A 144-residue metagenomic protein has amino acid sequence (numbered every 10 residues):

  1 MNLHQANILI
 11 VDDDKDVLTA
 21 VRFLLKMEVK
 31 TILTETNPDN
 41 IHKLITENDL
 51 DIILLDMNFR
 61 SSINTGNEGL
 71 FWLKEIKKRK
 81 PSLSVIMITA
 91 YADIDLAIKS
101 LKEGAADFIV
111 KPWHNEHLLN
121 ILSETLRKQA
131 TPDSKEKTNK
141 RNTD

Functional and structural regions predicted by a protein language model:
M1-L9, K15, D39, R141: Non-catalytic signal-transmission and effector/linker regions of two-component phosphorelay proteins
K15-T34: Two-component/phosphorelay signaling modules centered on CheY-like receiver
V29-P38, L44, N64-T65: Short hydrophobic/Thr-rich beta-strand motif most characteristic of the beta2 strand and flanking loop of CheY-like
N48-L54, N58-F59: Active-site beta3 strand of CheY-like receiver
N64-S82, K99: Short amphipathic alpha-helix used as the core "switch/output" element in two-component signaling
W113-S123: C-terminal output helix
